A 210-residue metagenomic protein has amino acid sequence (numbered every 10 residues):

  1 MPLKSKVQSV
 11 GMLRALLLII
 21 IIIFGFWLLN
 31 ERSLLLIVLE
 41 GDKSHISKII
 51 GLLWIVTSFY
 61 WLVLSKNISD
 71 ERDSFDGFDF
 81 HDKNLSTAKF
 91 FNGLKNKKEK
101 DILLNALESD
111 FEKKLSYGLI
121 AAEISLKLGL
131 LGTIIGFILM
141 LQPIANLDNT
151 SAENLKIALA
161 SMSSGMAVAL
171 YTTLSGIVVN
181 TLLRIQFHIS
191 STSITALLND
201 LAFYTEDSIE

Functional and structural regions predicted by a protein language model:
M1-N84, A88-K89, D110-L197: Hydrophobic alpha-helical transmembrane segments of small proteolipidic membrane proteins, enriched in energy-coupled
D82-L103: Short, charged cytosolic
G93, D110, Y204: Residues that form generic nucleotide/phosphate-binding pockets
S193-E210: Cytosol/matrix-facing juxtamembrane amphipathic, basic-hydrophobic segments adjacent to a transmembrane helix
